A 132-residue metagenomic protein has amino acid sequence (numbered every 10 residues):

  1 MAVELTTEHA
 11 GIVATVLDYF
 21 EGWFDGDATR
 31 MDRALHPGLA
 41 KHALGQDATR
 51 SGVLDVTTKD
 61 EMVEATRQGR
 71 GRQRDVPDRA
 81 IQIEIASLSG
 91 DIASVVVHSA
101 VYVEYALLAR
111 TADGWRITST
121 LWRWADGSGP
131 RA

Functional and structural regions predicted by a protein language model:
M1-G38, T49, D55-V56, R131-A132: Short, low-complexity N-terminal intrinsically disordered segments enriched in polar/charged residues
E4-T7, G11, A40-V103: Surface-exposed, charged secondary-structure patches
W23-F24, R30, A34, V63-T66 (+3 more regions): Solvent-exposed, well-ordered amphipathic alpha-helical segments that flank/support binding or catalytic loops
P37, G90-D91, D113-G114: Beta-strand-connecting loop/turn residues
L39-A40, D126: Short secondary-structure capping/turn micro-motifs that flank functional sites
S94-V96, V103-G129: Short beta-strand edge/turn micro-motifs at domain boundaries
